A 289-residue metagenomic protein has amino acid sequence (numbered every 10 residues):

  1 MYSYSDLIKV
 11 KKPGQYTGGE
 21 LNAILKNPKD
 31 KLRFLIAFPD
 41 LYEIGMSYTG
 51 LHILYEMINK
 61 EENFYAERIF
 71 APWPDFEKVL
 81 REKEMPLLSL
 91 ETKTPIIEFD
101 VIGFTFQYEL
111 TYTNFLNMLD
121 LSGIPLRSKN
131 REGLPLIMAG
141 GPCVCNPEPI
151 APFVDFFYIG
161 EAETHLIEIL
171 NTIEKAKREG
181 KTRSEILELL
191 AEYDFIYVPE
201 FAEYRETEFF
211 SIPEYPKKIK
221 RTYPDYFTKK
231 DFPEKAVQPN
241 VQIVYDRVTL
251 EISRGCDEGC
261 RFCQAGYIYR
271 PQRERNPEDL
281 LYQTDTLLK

Functional and structural regions predicted by a protein language model:
Y4-L35, Y42-E43, P199, E203-T249: N-terminal [4Fe-4S]-dependent radical SAM core
I36-D40, I97-T105, P152-V154, Y245-L250 (+1 more regions): Glycine- and acidic
M46-L54: Conserved alpha-helical elements of sugar-nucleotide-dependent glycosyltransferases
I53-Y65: Short helix-loop-beta junction
I58, I102, D155, C256 (+2 more regions): Conserved, mostly hydrophobic/aromatic
E62-D75: A short beta-strand-loop structural module common to alpha/beta enzyme folds
P72-P213: Glycine-rich beta-alpha loop elements in corrinoid/cobalamin-binding modules across cobalamin-dependent enzymes
T228-K289: Radical SAM [4Fe-4S] cluster-binding motif and immediate context
